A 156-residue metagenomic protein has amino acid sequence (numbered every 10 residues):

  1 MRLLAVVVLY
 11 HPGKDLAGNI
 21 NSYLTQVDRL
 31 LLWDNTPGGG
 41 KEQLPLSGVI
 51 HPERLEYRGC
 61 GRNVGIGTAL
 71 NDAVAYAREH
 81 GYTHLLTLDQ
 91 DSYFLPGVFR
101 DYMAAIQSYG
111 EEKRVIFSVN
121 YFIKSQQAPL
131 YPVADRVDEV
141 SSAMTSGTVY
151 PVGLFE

Functional and structural regions predicted by a protein language model:
R2-L4: Cell-envelope/extracellular polymer assembly enzymes that use nucleotide-activated donors
V8-Q26: Short, well-formed alpha-helical segments that are part of the catalytic scaffolds of diverse glycosyltransferases
I20-G59: Acidic donor-binding segment of Leloir-type glycosyltransferases
K41, L70, G97-F99: Acidic donor-diphosphate engagement hotspot in glycosyltransferases and nucleotidyltransferases that stabilizes
C60-A77: Glycine-rich, basic loop-to-helix element that forms the pyrophosphate-binding segment of sugar-nucleotide handling
Y82-Y93: Short beta-strand-to-loop acidic/aromatic patch adjacent to the donor-nucleotide binding site
G97-L130: Conserved donor NDP-sugar-binding/catalytic core segment of glycosyltransferases
M144-E156: Conserved nucleotide-sugar donor-binding and metal-coordinating catalytic region shared by glycosyltransferases
